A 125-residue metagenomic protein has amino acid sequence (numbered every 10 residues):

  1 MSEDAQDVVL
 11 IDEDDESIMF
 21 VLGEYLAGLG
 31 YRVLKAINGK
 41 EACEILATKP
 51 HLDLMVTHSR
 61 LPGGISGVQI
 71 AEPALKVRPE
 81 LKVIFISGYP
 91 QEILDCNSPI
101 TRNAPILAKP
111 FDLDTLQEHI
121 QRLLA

Functional and structural regions predicted by a protein language model:
E13: Conserved acidic carboxylate
F20-G28: Charged docking surfaces used in two-component/phosphorelay signaling
G23, F111-L123: C-terminal output helix
G23, K35-L54: Acidic, metal-coordinating helix/loop segments flanking the phosphotransfer/catalytic sites of two-component signaling
N38, G63-I70: Acidic catalytic/metal-coordinating carboxylates
E44, V68-E80: Short amphipathic alpha-helix used as the core "switch/output" element in two-component signaling
H58-S59: Active-site residues of response regulator receiver
